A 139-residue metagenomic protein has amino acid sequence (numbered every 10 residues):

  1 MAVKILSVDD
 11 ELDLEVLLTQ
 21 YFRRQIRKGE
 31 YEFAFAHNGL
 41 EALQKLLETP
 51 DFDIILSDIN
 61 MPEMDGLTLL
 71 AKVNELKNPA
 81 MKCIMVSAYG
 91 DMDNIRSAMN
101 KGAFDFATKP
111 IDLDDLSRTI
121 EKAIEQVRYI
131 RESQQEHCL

Functional and structural regions predicted by a protein language model:
L12-A34: Two-component/phosphorelay signaling modules centered on CheY-like receiver
N38-E41, D65-T68: Acidic catalytic/metal-coordinating carboxylates
P50-L56: Active-site beta3 strand of CheY-like receiver
M61: Receiver (REC) domain active-site loop signature in two-component systems and cognate sites in sensor histidine kinases
Y89-G90, K101, A123: Short, conserved "switch-loop" micro-motifs in signal-transduction and mechanochemical regulators
D93, I111-I120: C-terminal output helix
